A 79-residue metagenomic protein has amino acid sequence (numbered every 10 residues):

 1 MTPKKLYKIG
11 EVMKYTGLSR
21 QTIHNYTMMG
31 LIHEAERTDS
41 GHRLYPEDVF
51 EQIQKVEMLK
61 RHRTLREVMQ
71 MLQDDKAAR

Functional and structural regions predicted by a protein language model:
T2-Y15, M28, H33-D39, L44-R79: Arg/Lys-rich, alpha-helical DNA-contact motif
Q21: Key DNA-contact positions within bacterial/archaeal DNA-binding proteins
